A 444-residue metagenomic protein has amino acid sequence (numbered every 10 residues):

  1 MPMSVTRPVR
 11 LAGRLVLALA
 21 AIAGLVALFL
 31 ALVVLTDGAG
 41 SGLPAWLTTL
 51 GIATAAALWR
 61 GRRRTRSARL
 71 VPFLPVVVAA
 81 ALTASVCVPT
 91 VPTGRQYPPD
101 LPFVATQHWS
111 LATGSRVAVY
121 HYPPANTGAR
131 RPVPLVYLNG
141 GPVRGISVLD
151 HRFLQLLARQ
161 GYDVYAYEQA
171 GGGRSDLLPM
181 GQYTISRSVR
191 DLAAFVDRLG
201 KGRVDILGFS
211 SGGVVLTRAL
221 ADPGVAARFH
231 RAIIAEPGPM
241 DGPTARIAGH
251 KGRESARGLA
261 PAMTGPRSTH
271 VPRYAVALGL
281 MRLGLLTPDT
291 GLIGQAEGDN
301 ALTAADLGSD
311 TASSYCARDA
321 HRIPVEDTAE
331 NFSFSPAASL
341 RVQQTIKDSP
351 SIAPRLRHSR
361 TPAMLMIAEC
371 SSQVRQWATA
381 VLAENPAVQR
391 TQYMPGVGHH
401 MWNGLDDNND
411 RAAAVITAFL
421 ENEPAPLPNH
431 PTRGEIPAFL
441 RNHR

Functional and structural regions predicted by a protein language model:
P142-L154, W377: The serine-hydrolase catalytic nucleophile loop
L157-D176: Conserved alpha/beta-hydrolase
R187-V204: Conserved acidic catalytic loop of the alpha/beta-hydrolase fold
R203-I247: Conserved hydrolase catalytic core segment
T264-P354: Alpha/beta-hydrolase
S359, L365-I367: Short beta-strand/loop motif that positions the catalytic acidic residue of the alpha/beta-hydrolase fold
S372-A378: Conserved alpha/beta-hydrolase "acid-adjacent" motif
V397-N409: Catalytic histidine-centered segment of alpha/beta-hydrolase-like enzymes
